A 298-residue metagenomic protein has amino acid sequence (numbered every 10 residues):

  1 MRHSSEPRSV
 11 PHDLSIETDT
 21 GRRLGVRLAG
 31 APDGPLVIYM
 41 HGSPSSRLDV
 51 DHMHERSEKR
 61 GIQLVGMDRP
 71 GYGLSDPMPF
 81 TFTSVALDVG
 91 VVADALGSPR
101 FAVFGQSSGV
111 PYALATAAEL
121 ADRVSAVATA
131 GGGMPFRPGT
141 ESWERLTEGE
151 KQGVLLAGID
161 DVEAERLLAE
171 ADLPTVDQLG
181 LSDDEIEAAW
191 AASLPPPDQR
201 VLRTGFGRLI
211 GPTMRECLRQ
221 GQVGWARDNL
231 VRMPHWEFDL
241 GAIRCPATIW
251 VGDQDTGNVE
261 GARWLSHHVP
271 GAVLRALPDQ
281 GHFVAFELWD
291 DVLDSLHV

Functional and structural regions predicted by a protein language model:
R2-L28: N-terminal cap/lid segment of alpha/beta-hydrolase-fold proteins
R22-L74: Conserved HGGG/HGGXW glycine-rich cap/lid loop of the alpha/beta-hydrolase fold
S84-A102: Conserved acidic catalytic loop of the alpha/beta-hydrolase fold
R100-W143: Conserved hydrolase catalytic core segment
E148-F238: Alpha/beta-hydrolase
I243, I249-V251: Short beta-strand/loop motif that positions the catalytic acidic residue of the alpha/beta-hydrolase fold
T256-G261: Conserved alpha/beta-hydrolase "acid-adjacent" motif
G271-V298: Catalytic active-site module of serine/aspartate enzymes centered on a nucleophile-bearing elbow/loop
